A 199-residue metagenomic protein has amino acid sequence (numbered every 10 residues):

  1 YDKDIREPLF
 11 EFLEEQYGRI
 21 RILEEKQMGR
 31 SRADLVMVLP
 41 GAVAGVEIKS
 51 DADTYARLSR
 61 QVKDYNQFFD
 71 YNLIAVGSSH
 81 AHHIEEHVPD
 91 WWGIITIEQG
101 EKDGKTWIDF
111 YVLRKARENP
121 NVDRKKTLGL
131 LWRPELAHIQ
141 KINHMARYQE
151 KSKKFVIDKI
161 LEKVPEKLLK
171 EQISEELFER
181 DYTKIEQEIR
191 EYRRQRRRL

Functional and structural regions predicted by a protein language model:
Y1-P40, A44: Active-site metal-binding core of divalent-cation-utilizing nuclease and nuclease-like domains
G29-V43, E85-K102: Conserved N-terminal glycine/acidic-rich loop preference
V43-D51: Active-site ExK catalytic segment of metal-dependent nucleases
D53-T96: Catalytic cores of nucleic-acid endonucleases
G93-L199: Non-catalytic C-terminal interaction segments of nucleic acid-processing enzymes
